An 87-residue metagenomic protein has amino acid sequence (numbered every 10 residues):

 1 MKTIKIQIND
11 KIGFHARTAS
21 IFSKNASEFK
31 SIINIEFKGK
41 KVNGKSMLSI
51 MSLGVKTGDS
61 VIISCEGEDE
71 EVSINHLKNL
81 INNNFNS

Functional and structural regions predicted by a protein language model:
M1, I12, E28-I33, F37 (+1 more regions): Hydrophobic transmembrane alpha-helix bundles
M1-K5, S60-I62: Intrinsic-disorder/low-complexity, polar/charged segments enriched in Ser/Thr/Lys/Arg/Asp/Glu/Gln
Q7-L48, S52-T57, N86-S87: Compact, glycine-rich, soluble single-domain proteins
G54-S87: C-terminal structural segments of small proteins and small subunits
